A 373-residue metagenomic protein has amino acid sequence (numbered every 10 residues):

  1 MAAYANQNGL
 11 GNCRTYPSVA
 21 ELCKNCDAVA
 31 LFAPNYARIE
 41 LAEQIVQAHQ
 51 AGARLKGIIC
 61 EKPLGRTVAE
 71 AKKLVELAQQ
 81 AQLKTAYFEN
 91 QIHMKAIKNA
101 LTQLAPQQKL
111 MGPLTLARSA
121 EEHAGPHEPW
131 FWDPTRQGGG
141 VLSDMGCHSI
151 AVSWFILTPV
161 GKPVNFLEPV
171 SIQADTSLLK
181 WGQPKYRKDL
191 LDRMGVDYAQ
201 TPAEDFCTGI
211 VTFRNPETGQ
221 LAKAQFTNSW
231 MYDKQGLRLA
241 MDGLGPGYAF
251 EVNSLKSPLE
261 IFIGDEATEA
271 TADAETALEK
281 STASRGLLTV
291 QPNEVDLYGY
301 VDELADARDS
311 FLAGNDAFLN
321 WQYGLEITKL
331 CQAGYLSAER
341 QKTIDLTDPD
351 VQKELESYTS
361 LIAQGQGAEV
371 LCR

Functional and structural regions predicted by a protein language model:
M1-A3: Short, charged/polar "capping" segments at the starts of alpha-helices and the immediately preceding loops
A5-L10, V46-G57, P106-K109, L157-F166 (+1 more regions): Alpha-helix termini
Q7-L77, A96: Beta-loop-alpha module in the N-terminal Rossmann-like domain of NAD(P)-dependent dehydrogenases, especially those
A28-L31, V46, Q50, E217 (+1 more regions): C-terminal helix-rich "cap/oligomerization" subdomain common to oxidoreductases
C60-P129, S149-I150: A contiguous active-site-proximal alpha/beta segment in oxidoreductase catalytic domains
H127-P134, T282-G286: The feature captures the short pre-catalytic strand/loop hairpin that immediately precedes and shapes the active-site
P129-G236, Q322, E326: Rossmann-like dinucleotide-binding domain that binds NAD(P)(H)
D197-C207, T212-D302, C372-R373: NAD(P)-dinucleotide binding in Rossmann-like oxidoreductases
